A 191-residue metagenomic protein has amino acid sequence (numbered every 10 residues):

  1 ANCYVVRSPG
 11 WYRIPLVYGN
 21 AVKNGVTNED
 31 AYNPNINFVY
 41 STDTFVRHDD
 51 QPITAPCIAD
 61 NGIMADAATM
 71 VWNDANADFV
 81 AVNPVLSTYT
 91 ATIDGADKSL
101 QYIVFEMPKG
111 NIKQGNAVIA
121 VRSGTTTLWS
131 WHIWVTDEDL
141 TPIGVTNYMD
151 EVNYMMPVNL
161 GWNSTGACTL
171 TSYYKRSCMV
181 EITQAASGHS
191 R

Functional and structural regions predicted by a protein language model:
A1-V85, G144-Y173: Solvent-exposed, low-complexity, repeat-rich "mucin-like" stalks and linkers
I93-D97: Short beta-strand segments within Ig-like beta-sandwich modules, predominantly Fibronectin type-III
S99-Q114: Extracellular/luminal low-complexity segments enriched in Ser/Thr/Pro
M107-K109, S123, N159: Short, flexible loop/turn elements at secondary-structure junctions
K113-G124: A short beta-strand micro-motif common to beta-rich folds, especially ectodomain repeats
V118-A120, H132-W134, Y154-M156: Residues within well-ordered beta-strands of beta-sheet-rich folds
T126-P142: C-terminal edge beta-strand
Y173-Y174, C178-R191: Catalytic cores of extracellular degradative/oxidative enzymes
